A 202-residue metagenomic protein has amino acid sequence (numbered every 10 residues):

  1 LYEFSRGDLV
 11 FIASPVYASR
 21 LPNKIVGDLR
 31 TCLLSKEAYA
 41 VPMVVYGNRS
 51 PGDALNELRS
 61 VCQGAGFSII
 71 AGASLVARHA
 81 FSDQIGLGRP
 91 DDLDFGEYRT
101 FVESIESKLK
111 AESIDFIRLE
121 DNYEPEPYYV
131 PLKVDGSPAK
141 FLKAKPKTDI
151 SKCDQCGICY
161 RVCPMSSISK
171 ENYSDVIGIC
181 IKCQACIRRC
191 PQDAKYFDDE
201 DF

Functional and structural regions predicted by a protein language model:
L1-P138, D198-E200: FMN-binding flavodoxin-like domain, especially the glycine-rich phosphate-binding loop
S14-P15, G136-A139, K143-P146, S174-I179: Generic detector of bulky aromatic hydrophobic side chains
R49-S50, F141, S151, G178: Residues that cap or flank secondary-structure elements
Y123-D154, Y160-R161: A mid-sequence, solvent-exposed acidic-amphipathic segment
T148, D154-I181, A185-F202: Iron-sulfur cluster-binding cysteine motifs and their immediate structural context in ferredoxin-like electron-transfer
